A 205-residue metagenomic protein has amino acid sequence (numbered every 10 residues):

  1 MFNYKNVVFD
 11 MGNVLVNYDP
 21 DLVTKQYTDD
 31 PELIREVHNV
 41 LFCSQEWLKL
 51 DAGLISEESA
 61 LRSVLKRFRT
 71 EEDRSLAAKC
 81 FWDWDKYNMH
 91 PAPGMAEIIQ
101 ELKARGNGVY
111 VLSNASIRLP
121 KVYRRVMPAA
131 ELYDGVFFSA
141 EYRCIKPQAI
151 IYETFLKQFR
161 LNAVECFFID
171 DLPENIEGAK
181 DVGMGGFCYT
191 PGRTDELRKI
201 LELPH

Functional and structural regions predicted by a protein language model:
M1-C43, D181-V182: Active-site neighborhood of HAD-like aspartate-dependent phosphohydrolases
M1-K5, F9, S116-I117, K121-H205: Asp-based, Mg2+/Mn2+-dependent phosphohydrolase catalytic module
N6, D73-Y110, A149: Short, acidic loop-to-helix structural element flanking the phosphoryl-transfer center in phosphate-processing enzymes
D10-N13, G53, L102, V111 (+2 more regions): Generic structural signal for small/hydrophobic residues in well-ordered secondary structure, especially within
L22-V23, Q45, S59, S63 (+5 more regions): Alpha-helical elements of Rossmann-like donor-binding domains used by nucleotide-donor carbohydrate transfer enzymes
T24, L41, A60-L65, F81-D85 (+1 more regions): Hydrophobic alpha-helical core bundles mediating ligand binding, dimerization, or RNAP-core interactions
Q26, I34-V40, E46-K49, A78-M89 (+1 more regions): Helical cap/lid subdomains and adjacent loops of hydrolase enzymes that gate the active-site channel and determine
L48-C80: A metal-dependent, Asp-based hydrolase signature
